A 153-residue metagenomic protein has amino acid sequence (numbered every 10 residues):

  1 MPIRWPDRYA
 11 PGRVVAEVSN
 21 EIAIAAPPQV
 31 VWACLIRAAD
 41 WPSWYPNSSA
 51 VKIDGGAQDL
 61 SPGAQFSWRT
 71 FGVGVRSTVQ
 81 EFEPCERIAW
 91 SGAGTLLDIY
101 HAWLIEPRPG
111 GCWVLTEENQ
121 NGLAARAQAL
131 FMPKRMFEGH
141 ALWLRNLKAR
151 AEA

Functional and structural regions predicted by a protein language model:
M1-G55: Hydrophobic ligand-binding cavity/cleft-lining segments
R4-W5, E17-V18, P62-G63, Y100-A102: Short structured motifs
A23, S43, K52-Y100, L123 (+1 more regions): Glycine-rich portal/gate segments that line the openings of hydrophobic small-molecule binding cavities
A25-Q29, Q80-C85, L104-W113: A short, structured loop/turn motif at beta-sheet edges
P46-S49, M132-P133, E152: A generic structural signal for secondary-structure junctions that act as hinges or helix/strand caps at the edges
S91-A149: Beta-strand/loop substructures that line and gate deep hydrophobic ligand-binding cavities in soluble
